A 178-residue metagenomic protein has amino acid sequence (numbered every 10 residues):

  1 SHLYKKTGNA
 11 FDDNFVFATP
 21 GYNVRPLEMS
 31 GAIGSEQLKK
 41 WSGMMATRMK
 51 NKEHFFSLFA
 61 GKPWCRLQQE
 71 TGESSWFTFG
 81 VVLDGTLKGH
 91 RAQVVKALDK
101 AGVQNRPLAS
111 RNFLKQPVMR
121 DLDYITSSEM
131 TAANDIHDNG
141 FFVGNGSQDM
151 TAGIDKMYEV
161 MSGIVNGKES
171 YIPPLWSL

Functional and structural regions predicted by a protein language model:
S1-L178: PLP-dependent aminotransferase class I/II
